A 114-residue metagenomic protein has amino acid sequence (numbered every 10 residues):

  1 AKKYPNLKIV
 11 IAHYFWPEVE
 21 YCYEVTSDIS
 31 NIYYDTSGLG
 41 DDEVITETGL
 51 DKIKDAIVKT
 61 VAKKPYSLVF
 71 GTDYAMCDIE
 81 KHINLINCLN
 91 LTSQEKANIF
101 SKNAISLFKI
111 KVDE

Functional and structural regions predicted by a protein language model:
A1-V69: Catalytic pocket-lining loop regions of alpha/beta-barrel enzymes, especially the amidohydrolase/enolase/GH5 lineages
H13, Y34, D73, K96 (+1 more regions): Divalent metal-coordination and catalytic microenvironments
W16, A75-M76: Short, electropositive, low-hydrophobicity segments enriched in small/polar residues
T48, Y74, T92: Short, surface-exposed alpha-helical recognition segments that flank or form part of ligand/macromolecule-binding
K64-S67, D78-E114: Mid-to-C-terminal alpha-helical segments outside catalytic/metal-binding sites
